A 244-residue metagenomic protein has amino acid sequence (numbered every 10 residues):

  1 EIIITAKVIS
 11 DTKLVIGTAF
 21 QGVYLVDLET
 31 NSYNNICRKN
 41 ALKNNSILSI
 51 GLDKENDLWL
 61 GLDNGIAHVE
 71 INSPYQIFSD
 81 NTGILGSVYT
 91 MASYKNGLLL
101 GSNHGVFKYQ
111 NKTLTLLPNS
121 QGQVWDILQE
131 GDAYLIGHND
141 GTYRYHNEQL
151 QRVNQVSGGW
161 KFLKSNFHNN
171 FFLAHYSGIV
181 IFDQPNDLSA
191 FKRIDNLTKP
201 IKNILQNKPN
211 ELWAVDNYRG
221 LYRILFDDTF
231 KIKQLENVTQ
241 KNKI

Functional and structural regions predicted by a protein language model:
E1-I244: Carboxylate-rich, polar loop motifs that coordinate divalent cations or form catalytic acidic clusters
